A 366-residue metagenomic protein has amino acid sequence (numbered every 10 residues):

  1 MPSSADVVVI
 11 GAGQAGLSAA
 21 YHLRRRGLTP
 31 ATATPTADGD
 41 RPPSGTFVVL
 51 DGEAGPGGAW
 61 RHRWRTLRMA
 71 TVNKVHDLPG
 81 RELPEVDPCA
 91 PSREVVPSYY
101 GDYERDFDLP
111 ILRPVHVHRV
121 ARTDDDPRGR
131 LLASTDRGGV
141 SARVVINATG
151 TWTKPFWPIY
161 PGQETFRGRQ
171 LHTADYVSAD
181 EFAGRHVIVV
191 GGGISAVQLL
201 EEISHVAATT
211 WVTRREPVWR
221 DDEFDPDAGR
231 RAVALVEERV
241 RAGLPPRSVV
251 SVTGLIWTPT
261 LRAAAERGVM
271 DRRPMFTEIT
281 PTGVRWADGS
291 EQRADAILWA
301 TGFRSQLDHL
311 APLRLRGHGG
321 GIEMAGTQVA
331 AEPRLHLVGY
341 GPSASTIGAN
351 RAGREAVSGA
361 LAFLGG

Functional and structural regions predicted by a protein language model:
M1-E53, G58-A59, P88-G366: Flavin (primarily FAD) cofactor-binding/catalytic cores of flavoenzymes
R63-W64: Glycine-rich loop at the start of a catalytic domain that most often binds anionic cofactors/ligands
L67: The DNA-recognition helices of helix-turn-helix-type DNA-binding domains
A70-P88, R239: Glycine-rich flavin
